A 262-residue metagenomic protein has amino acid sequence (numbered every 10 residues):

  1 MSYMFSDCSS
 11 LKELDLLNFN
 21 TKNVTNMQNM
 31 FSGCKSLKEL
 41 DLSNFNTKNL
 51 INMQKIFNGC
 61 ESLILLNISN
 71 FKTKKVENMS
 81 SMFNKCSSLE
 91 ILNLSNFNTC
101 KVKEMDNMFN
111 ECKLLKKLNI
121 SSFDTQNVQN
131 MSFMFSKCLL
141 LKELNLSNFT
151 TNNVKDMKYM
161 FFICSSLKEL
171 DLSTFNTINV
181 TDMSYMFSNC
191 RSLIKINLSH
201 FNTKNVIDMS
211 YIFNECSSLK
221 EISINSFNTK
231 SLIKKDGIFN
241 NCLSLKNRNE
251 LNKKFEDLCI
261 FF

Functional and structural regions predicted by a protein language model:
S2-F262: Negatively charged
